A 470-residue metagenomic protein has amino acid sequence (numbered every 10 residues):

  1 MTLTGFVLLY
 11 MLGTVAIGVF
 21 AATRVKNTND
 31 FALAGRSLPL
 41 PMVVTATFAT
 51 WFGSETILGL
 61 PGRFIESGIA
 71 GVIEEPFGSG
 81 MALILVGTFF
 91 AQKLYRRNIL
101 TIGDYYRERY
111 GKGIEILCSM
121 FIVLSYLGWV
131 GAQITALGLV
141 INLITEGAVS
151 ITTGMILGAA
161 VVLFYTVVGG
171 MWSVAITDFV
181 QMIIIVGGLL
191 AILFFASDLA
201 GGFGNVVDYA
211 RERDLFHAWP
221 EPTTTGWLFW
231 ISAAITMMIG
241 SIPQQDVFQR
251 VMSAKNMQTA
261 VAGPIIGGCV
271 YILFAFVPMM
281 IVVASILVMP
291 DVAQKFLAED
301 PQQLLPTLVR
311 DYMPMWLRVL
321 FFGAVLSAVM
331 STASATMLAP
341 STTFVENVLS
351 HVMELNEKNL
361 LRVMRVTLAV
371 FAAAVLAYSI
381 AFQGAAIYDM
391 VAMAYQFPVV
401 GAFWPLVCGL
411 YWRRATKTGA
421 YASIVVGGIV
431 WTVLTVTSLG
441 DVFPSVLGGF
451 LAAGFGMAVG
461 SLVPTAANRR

Functional and structural regions predicted by a protein language model:
M1-R470: Membrane-embedded helix-loop-helix hairpins and adjacent transmembrane boundary segments in multi-pass transporters
